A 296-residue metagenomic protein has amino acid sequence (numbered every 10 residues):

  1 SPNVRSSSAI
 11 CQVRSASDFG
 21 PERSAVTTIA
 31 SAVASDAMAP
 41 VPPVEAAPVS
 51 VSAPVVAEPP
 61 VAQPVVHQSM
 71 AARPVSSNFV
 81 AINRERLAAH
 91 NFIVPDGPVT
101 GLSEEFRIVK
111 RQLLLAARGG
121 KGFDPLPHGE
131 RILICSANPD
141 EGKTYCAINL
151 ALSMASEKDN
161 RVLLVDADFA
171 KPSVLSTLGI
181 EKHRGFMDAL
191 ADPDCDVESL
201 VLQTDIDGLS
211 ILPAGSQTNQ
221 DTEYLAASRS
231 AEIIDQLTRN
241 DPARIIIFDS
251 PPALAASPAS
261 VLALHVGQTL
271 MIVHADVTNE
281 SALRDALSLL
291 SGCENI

Functional and structural regions predicted by a protein language model:
S1-P2, A9-I10, A16-G20, A25 (+1 more regions): P-loop NTP-binding module
